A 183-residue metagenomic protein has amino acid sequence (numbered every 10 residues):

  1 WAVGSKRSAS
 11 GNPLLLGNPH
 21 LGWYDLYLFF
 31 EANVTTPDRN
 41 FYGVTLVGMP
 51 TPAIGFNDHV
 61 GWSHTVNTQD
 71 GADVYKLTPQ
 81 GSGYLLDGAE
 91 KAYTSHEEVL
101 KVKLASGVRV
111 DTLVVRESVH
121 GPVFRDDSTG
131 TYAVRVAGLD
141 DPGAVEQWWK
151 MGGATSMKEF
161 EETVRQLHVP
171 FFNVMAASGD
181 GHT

Functional and structural regions predicted by a protein language model:
W1-T183: Mature extracytoplasmic enzyme cores
